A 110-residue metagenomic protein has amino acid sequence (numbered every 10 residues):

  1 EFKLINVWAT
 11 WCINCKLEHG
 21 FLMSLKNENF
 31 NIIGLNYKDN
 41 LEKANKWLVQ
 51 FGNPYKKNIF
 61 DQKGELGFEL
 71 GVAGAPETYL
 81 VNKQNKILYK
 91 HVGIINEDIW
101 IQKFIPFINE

Functional and structural regions predicted by a protein language model:
E1-K3, V7-W11, G74: Short pre-active-site segment immediately N-terminal to redox-active cysteine/selenocysteine motifs in thiol-based
L4-I5, I32, T78: Hydrophobic beta-strand anchors of alpha/beta hydrolase catalytic cores
V7-A9, L35-K38, D61-K63, V92-I94: Active-site-proximal beta-strand/loop segments in catalytic clefts of secreted hydrolases
T10-L17, E77: C-type cytochrome heme c attachment motif
I13, M23, L88: Nucleotide phosphate-binding site architecture
K16-F51, Q62-F68: Structural microenvironment flanking redox-active thiols in thiol-disulfide oxidoreductases
F30, K56-K57: Short, conserved active-site loop motifs that form the nucleotide-linked donor/cofactor pocket
V49-P54, D61-I108: Thiol/disulfide oxidoreductase modules built on the thioredoxin-like
